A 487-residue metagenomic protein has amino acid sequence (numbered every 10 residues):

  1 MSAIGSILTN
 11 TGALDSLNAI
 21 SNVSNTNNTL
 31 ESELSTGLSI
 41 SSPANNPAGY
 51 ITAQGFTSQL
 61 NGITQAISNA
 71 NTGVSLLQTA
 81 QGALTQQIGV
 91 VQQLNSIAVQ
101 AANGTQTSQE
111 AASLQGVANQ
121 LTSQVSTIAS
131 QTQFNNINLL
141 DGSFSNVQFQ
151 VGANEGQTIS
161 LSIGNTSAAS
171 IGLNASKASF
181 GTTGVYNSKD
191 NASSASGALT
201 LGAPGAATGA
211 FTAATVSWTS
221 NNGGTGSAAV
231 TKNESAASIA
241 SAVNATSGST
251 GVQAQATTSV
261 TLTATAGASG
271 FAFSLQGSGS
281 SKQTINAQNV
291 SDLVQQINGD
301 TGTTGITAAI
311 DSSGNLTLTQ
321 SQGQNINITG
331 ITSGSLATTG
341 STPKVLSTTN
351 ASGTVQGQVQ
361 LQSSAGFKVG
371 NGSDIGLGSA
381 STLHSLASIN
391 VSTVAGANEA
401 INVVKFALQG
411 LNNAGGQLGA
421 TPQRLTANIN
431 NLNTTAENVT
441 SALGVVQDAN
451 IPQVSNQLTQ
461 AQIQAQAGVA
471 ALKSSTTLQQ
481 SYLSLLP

Functional and structural regions predicted by a protein language model:
M1-P487: Primary detection of the long, small/polar-rich alpha-helical "axial" segments characteristic of bacterial flagellar
